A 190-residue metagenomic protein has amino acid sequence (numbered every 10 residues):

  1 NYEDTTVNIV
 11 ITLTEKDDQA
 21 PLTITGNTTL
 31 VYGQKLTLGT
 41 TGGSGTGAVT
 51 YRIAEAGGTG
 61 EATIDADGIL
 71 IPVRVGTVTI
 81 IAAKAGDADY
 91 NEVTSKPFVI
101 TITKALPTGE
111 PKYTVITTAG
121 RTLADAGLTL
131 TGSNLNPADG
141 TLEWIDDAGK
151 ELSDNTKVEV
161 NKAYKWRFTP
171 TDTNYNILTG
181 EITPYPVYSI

Functional and structural regions predicted by a protein language model:
N1-I190: Solvent-exposed beta-strand/loop surfaces, strongest in extracytoplasmic domains of secreted and cell-surface proteins
